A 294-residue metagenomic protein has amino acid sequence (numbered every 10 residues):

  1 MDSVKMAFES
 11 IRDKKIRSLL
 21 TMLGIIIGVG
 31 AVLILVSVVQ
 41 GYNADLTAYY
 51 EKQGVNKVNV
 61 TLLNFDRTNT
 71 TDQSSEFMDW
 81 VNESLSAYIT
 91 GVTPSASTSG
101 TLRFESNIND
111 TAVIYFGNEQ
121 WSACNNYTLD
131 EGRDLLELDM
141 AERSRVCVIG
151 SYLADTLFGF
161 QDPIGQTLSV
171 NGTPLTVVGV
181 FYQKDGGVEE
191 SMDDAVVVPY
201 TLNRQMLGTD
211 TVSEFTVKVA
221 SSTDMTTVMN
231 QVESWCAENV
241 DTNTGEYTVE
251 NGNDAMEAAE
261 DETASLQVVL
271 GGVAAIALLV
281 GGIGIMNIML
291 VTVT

Functional and structural regions predicted by a protein language model:
M1-K5: Short, membrane-interfacial amphipathic segments enriched in basic
K14-Y42, A259-T294: Hydrophobic alpha-helical transmembrane segments of multi-pass inner-membrane transport and secretion
I26, N59, V146, E214-K218: Short aromatic/hydrophobic contact patches that present stacked aromatics for nucleic-acid/ligand binding
Q40-T101, I108, V113-N118, T211-S213: Membrane-proximal extracellular/periplasmic loop immediately following the first transmembrane helix
T70-T71, E83-Y88, Q161-D162, S169-P174 (+1 more regions): Mechanotransmission and gating elements of multispan inner-membrane complexes involved in transport and envelope
S95-A96, N107-D210, T227: Hydrophobic secondary-structure segments that place a key small or acidic residue at a functional site
